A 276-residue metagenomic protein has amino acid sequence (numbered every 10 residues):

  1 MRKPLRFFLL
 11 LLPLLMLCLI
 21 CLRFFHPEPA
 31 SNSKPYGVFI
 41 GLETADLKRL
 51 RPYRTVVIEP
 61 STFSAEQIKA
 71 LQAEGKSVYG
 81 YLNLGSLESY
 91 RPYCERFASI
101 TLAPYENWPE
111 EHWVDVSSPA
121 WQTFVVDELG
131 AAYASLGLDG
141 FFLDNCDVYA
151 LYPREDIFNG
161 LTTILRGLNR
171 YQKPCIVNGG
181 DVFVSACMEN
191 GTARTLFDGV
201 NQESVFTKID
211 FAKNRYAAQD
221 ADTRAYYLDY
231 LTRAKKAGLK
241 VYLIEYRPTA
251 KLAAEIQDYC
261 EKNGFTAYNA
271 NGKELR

Functional and structural regions predicted by a protein language model:
M1-L14: N-terminal Sec-pathway targeting helices
L19-R276: Glycan-processing catalytic domains of CAZymes
